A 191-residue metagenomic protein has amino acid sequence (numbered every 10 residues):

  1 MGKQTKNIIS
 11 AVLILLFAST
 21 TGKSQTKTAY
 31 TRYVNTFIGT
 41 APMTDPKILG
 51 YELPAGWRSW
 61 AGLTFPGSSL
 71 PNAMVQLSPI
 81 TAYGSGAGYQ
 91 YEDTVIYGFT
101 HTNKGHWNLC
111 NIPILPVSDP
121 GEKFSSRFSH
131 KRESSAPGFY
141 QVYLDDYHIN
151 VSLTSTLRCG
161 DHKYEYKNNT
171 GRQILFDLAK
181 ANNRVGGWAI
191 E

Functional and structural regions predicted by a protein language model:
M1-T26: Bacterial Sec-dependent N-terminal signal peptides
Q25-E191: Accessory carbohydrate-recognition regions in carbohydrate-active enzymes
